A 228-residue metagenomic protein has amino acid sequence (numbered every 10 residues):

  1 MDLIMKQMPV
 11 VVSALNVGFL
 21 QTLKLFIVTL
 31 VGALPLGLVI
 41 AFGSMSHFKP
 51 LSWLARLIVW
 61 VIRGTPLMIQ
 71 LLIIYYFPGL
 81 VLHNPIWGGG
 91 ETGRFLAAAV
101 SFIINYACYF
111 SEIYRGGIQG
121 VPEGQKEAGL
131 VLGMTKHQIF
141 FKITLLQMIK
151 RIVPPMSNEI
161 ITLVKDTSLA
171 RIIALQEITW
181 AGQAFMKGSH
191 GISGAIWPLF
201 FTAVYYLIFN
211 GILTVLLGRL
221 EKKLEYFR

Functional and structural regions predicted by a protein language model:
M1-R228: Transmembrane alpha-helices and adjacent helix-loop boundaries
